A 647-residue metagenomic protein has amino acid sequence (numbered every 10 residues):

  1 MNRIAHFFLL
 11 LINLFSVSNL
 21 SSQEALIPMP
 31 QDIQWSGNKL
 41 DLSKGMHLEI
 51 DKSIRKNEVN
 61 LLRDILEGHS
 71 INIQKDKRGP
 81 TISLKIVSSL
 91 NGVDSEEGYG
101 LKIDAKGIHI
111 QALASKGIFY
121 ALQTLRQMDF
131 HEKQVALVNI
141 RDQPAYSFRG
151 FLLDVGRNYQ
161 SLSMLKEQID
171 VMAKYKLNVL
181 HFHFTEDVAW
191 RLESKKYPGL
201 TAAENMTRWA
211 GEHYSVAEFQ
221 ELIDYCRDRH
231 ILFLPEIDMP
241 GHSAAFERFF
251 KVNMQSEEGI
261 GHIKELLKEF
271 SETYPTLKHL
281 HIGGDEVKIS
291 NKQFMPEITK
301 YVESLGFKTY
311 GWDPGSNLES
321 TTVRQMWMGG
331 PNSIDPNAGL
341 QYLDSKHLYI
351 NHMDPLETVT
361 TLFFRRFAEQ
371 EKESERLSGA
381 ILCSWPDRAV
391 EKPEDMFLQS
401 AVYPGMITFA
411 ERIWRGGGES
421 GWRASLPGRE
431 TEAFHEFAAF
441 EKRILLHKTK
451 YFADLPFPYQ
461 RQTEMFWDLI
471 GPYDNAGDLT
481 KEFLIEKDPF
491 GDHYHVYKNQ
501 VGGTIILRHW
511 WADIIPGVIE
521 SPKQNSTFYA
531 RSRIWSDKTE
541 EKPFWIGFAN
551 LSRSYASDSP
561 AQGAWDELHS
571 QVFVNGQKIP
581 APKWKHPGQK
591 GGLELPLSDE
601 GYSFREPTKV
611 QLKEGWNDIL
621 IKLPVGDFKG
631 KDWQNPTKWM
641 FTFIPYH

Functional and structural regions predicted by a protein language model:
L20-I140, G311-W312, H435-K442, T449 (+1 more regions): Acidic, contiguous N-terminal accessory segments
V93-H279, P386-R388, L595-L597, I619: Feature activates predominantly on carbohydrate-active enzymes
F246-V323, W327-P336: Active-site neighborhood of glycoside hydrolase catalytic domains
M328-E464: Flexible, acidic glycine-rich loops studded with aromatic residues
A438-N525, L551-R553, W584, D618-H647: Accessory carbohydrate-binding/adhesion or oligomerization-edge regions at the termini of glycan-active proteins
P522-S536, F604-T608: Short beta-strands within extracellular/lumenal beta-sheet-rich domains
K538-Q562: A short beta-strand element within beta-rich, extracytoplasmic domains of secreted/secretory-pathway proteins
S557-S559, G563-M640: Beta-strand-rich ligand-recognition modules
